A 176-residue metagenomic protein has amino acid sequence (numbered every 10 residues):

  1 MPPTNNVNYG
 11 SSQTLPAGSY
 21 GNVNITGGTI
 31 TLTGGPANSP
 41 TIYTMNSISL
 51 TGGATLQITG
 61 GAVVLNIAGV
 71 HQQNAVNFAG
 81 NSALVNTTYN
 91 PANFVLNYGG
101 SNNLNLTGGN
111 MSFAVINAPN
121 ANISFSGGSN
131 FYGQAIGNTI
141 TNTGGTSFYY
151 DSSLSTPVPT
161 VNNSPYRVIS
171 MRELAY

Functional and structural regions predicted by a protein language model:
M1-Y176: Primarily marks folded extracellular/lumenal domains of secretory and cell-surface proteins
